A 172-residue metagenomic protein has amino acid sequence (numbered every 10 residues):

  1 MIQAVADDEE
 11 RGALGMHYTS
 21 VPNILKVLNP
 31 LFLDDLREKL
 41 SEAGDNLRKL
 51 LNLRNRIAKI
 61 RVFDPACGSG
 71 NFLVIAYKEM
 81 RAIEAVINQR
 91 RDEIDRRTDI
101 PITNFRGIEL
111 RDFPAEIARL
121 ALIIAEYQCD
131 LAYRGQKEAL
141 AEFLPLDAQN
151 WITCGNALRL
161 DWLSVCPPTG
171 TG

Functional and structural regions predicted by a protein language model:
M1-A6: Long recognition/docking surfaces used for binding and targeting
D8-E10: Conserved AdoMet
A13-G172: SAM-dependent methyltransferase catalytic region
